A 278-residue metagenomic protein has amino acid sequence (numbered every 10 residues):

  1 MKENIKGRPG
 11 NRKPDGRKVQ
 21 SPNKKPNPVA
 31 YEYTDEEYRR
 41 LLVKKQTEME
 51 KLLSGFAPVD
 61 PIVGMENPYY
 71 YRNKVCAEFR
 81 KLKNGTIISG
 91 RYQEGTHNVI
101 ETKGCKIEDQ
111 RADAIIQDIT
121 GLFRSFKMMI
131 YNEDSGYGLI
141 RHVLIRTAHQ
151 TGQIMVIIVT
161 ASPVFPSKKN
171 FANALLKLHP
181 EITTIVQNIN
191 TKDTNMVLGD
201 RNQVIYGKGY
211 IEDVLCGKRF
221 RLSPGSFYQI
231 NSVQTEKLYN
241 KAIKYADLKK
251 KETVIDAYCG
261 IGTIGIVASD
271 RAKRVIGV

Functional and structural regions predicted by a protein language model:
M1-A257, G265-V278: Non-catalytic accessory regions of SAM-dependent methyltransferases
I261: Conserved SAM/SAH-binding loop
